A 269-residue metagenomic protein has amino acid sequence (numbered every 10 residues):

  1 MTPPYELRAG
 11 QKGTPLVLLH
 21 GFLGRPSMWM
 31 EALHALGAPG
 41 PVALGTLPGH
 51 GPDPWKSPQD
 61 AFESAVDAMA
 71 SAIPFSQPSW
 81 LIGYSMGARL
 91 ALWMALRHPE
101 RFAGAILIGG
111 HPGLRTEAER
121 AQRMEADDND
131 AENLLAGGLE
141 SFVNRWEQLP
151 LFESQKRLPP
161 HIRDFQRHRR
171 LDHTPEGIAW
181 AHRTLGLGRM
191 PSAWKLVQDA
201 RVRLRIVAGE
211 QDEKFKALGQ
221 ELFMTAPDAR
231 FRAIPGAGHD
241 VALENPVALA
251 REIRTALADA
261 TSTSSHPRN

Functional and structural regions predicted by a protein language model:
T2, L7-W55: Conserved HGGG/HGGXW glycine-rich cap/lid loop of the alpha/beta-hydrolase fold
M30-H34, A43-I82, R251: Active-site loop/oxyanion-hole signature of alpha/beta-hydrolase fold enzymes
E31, W93-R97: Active-site signature of alpha/beta-hydrolase-fold catalytic machinery across serine- and Asp/Cys-nucleophile hydrolases
G83-G87, A91: Gly/Ala-rich beta-loop-alpha elbow adjacent to hydrolase catalytic centers
L96, G104-L134: Flexible "cap/lid" loop of the alpha/beta hydrolase fold
R170-E221: Conserved serine/cysteine hydrolase catalytic core
M224-D240: Catalytic histidine neighborhood in serine/cysteine hydrolases with alpha/beta-hydrolase-type architecture
A237-P246, A250: Catalytic histidine-centered segment of alpha/beta-hydrolase-like enzymes
